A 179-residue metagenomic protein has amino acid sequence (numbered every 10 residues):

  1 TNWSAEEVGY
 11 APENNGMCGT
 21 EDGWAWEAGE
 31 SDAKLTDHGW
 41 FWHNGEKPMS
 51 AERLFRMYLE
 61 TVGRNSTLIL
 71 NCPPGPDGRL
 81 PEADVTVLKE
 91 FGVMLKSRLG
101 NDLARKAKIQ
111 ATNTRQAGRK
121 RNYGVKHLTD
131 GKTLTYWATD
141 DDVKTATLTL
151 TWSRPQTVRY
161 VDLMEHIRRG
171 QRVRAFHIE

Functional and structural regions predicted by a protein language model:
T1-D141, D162-M164, R168-Q171: Mature catalytic domains of secreted/periplasmic carbohydrate-active enzymes
Q110, T149-T151: Generic structural detector for well-ordered beta-strands
V143-T145, S153-Y160: Extended extracellular/luminal ectodomain segments enriched in beta-structured repeat modules
A146-L148, R174: Residue-level marker for the onset of beta-strands and adjacent loop->beta junctions in well-ordered domains
T151, D162-M164, E179: Residue-level recognition of well-ordered beta-strand positions that form the cores of beta-sheet-rich folds across
Q171-E179: Short, surface-exposed beta-strand/strand-loop-strand elements in extracellular ectodomains
